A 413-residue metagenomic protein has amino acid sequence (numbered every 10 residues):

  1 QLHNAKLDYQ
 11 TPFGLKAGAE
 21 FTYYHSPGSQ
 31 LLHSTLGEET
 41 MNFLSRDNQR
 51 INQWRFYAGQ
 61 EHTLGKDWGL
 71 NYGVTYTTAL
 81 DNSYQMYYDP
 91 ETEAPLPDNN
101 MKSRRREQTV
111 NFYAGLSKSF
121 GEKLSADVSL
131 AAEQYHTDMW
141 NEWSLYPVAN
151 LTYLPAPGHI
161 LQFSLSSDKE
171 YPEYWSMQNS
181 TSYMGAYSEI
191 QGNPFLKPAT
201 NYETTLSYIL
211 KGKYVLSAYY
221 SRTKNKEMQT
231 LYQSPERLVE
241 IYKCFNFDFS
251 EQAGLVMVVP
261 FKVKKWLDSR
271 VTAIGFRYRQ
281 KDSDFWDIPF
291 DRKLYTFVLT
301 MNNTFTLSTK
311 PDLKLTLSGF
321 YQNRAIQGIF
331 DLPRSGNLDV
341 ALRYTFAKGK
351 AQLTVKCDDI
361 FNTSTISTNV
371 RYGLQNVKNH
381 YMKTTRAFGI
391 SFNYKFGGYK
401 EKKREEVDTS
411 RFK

Functional and structural regions predicted by a protein language model:
Q1, E39-R46, E93-K102, E133-D138 (+7 more regions): Extracellular loop and loop/strand-boundary signature of outer-membrane beta-barrel proteins
Q1, P27-E38, N82-E91, T137-Y146 (+9 more regions): Outer-membrane beta-barrel translocator domains and adjoining extracellular loop/strand segments of Gram-negative
Q1-H3, R50-W54, R104-V110, N141-L145 (+7 more regions): Residues that define the transmembrane beta-barrel architecture of outer-membrane proteins
Q1-W140, L154, Y214-S217, E251-I274 (+1 more regions): Face-selective signature of the C-terminal outer-membrane beta-barrel domain
F21-P27, Y76-N82, L130-D138, L165-Y171 (+8 more regions): Transmembrane beta-strands of outer-membrane beta-barrel pores
R105, K169-A218, R222, E240-G254 (+2 more regions): Outer-membrane beta-barrel signature, preferentially recognizing the C-terminal barrel domain of Gram-negative
D248-Q322: Gram-negative outer-membrane beta-barrel transporters
K293-K413: Conserved C-terminal beta-signal and adjacent last beta-strands/turns of outer-membrane beta-barrel proteins
